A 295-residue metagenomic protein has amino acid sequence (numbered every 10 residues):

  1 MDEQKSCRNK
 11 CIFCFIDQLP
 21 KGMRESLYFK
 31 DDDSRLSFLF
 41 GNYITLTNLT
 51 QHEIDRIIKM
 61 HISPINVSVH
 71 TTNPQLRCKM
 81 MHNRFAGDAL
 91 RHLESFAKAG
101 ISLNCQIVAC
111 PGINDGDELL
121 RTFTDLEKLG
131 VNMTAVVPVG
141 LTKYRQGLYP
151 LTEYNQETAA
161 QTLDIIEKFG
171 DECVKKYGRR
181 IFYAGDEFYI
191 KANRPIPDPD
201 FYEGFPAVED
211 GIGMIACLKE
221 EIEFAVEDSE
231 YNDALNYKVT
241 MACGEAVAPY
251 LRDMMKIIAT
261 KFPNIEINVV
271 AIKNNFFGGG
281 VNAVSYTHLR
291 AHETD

Functional and structural regions predicted by a protein language model:
M1-L129, G140-F169: Conserved Radical SAM active-site core
G22-R24, R145, K191-N193, Y250-R252: Short helix/loop capping segments that flank catalytic or ligand/cofactor-binding pockets
S68, Q106-V108, V137-V139, G185 (+2 more regions): Generic beta-strand/beta-sheet core signal
F96-I101, E127-N132, C173-K176, K261-I265: Secondary-structure transition/capping motifs at alpha-helix termini and the adjoining loop/turn into the next element
I113, G130-E157, Y177-P199, K273-G279: Flexible glycine/acidic-rich beta-alpha junction loops that bind and position SAM and/or redox cofactors in anaerobic
I166-C243, K261: Hard-cation-handling environments
N236-Y286: Redox- and metal-dependent alpha/beta enzyme cores, enriched for Fe-S-associated oxidoreductases and cofactor-handling
T287-T294: Conserved small/polar residues in nucleotide/adenosyl-binding loops
